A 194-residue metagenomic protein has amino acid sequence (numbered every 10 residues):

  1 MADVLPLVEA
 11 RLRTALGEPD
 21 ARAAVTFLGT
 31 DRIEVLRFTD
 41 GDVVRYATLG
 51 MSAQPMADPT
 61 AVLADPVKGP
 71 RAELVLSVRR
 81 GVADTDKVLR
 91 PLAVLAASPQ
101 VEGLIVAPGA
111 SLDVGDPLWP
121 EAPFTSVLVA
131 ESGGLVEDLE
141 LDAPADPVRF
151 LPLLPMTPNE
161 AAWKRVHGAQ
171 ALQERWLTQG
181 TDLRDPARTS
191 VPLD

Functional and structural regions predicted by a protein language model:
M1-R71, V75-D194: Acidic, proline/glycine-rich low-complexity IDRs
